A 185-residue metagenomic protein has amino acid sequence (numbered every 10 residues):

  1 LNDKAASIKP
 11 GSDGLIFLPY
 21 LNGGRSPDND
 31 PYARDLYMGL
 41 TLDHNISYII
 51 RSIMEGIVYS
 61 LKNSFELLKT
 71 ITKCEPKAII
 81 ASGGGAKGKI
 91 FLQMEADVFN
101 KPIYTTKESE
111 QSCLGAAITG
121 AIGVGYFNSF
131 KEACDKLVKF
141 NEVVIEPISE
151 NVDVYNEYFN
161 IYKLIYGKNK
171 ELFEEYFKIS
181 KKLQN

Functional and structural regions predicted by a protein language model:
L1-N185: Glycine/Thr-rich phosphate-binding loops that ligate phosphate moieties of nucleotide and other phosphorylated ligands
